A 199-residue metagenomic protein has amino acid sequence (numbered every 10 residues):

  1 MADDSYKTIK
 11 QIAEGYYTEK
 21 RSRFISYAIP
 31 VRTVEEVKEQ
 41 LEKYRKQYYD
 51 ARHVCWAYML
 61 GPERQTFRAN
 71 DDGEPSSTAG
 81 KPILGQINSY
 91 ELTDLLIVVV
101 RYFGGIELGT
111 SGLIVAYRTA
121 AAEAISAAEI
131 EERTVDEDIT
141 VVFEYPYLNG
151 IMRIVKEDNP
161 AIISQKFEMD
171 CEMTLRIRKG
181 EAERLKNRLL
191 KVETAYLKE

Functional and structural regions predicted by a protein language model:
M1-S77, S164: C-terminal regulatory domains involved in ligand/effector binding and gene-expression control
T33-V34, E144-L148, R176-E183: Helix N-cap motif at beta-to-alpha junctions
R45, I87-N88, R118, A122-E129 (+3 more regions): Signal for well-folded cores of large energy- and translation-related assemblies
A79-A127: Active-site beta-strand/loop microenvironment that shapes enzyme catalytic pockets
E129-Y145, M173-L175: Short glycine-/aliphatic-rich beta-strand segments at the starts of folded cytosolic domains
V142-N159: Short amphipathic alpha-helix segments
A161-F167, V192-E199: Conserved short beta-strand edge segments in small beta-sheet-based binding/regulatory domains
I162-K179: Non-DNA-binding regulatory cores of transcription-related proteins, predominantly C-terminal effector-binding
